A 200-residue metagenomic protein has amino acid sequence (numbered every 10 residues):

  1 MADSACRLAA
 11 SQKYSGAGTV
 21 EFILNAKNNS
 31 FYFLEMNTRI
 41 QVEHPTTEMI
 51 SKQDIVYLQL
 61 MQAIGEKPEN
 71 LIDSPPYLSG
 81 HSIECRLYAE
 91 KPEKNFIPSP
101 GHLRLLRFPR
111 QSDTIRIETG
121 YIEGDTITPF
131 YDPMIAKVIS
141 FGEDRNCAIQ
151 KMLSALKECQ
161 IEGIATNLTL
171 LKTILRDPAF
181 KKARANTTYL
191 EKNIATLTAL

Functional and structural regions predicted by a protein language model:
M1-L200: ATP-dependent carboxylate activation and anion-phosphoryl transfer catalytic cores that bind Mg-ATP to form
